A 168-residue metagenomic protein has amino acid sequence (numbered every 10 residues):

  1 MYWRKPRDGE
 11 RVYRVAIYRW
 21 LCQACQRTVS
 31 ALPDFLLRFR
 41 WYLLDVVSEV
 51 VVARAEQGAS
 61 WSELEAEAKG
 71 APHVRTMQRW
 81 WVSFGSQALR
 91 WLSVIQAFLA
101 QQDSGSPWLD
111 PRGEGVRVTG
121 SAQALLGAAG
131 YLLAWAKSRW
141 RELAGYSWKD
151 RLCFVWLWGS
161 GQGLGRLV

Functional and structural regions predicted by a protein language model:
M1-A24, T28: N-terminal juxtadomain amphipathic helix that follows a signal peptide/anchor or precedes a small N-terminal auxiliary
D8, V12-V15, L36-W41, R54 (+1 more regions): Short, charged/polar micro-motifs that form catalytic or ligand-binding hotspots
Q26, R54-G58, W81: Generic hydrophobic/packing signal
R27-V46: Short, Lys/Arg-enriched anionic-surface-contact patches
L43-G58: Short, amphipathic alpha-helical "recognition" segments used to contact nucleic acids or chromatin
A59-W80: Short, basic interhelical loop/turn and adjoining N-cap of the next helix at nucleic-acid- or acidic-partner-contacting
M77, R90-V168: Long C-terminal interaction/binding lobes of large macromolecular proteins
V82-W91: Short, solvent-exposed alpha-helical "recognition" segments
